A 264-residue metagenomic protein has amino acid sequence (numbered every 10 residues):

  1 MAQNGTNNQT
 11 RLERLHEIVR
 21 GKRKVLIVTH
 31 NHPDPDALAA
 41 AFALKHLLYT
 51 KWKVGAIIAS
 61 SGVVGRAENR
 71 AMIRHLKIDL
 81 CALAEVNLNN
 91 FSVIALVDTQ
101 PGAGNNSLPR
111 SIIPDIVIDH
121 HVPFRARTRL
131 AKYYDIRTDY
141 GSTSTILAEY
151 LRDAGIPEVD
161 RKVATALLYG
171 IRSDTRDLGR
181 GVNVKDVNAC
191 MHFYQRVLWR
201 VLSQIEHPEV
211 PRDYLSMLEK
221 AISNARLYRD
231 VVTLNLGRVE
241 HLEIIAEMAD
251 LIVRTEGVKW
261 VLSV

Functional and structural regions predicted by a protein language model:
M1-L15, A103-I116, I136-L147: An acidic intrinsically disordered interaction segment
A2-N31, P35, A39-R70, R74-H75 (+2 more regions): Hydrophobic helix-and-loop "lid/oligomerization" segment in the mid-to-C-terminal part of catalytic domains
N7-E17, L96-Q100, L151-G155: Short, motif-level signal for alpha-helix interfacial/capping segments enriched in acidic residues and aromatics/proline
D34-D36, D98, D119, D174: Acidic active-site catalytic centers that drive phospho-/nucleotidyl reactions and related ester hydrolyses
A71-Y133: Active-site cofactor/cluster-binding pocket
L83-V86, A103-S107, D135-R137, I156-E158 (+3 more regions): A generic local secondary-structure boundary/capping motif
H120-C190: Short alpha-helices
